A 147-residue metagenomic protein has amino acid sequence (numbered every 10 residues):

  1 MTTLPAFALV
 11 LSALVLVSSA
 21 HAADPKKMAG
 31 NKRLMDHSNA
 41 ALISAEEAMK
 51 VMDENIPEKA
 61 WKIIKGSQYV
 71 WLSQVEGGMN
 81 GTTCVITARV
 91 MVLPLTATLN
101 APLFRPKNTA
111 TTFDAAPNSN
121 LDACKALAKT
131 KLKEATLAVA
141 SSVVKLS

Functional and structural regions predicted by a protein language model:
T2-T3, V17-E58, V144-S147: A structural "domain/chain start" motif
L4, A8-L9, T136: Small-residue packing motifs within transmembrane alpha-helices
A8-V17: Bacterial N-terminal signal peptides
K32-A40, K65-Q74, P106-N108: Generic structural motif
A45-K62, F104-N118: Generic detector of solvent-exposed, compositionally biased contiguous segments
E54-P102: Surface-exposed short loop/turn segments
A97-S142: Short secondary-structure boundary motifs at beta->alpha junctions and helix caps
